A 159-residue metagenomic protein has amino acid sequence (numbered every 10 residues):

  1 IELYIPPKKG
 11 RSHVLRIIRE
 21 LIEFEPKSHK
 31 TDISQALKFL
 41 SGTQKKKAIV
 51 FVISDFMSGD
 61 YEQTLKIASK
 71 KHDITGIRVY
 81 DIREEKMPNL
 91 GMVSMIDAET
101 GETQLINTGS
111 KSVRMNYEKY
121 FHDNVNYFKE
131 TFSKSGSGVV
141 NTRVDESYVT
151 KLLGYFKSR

Functional and structural regions predicted by a protein language model:
I1, F56-S58, D145-Y148: Short, internal active-site loops enriched in acidic
I1-G10, I49-I53: Von Willebrand factor
Y4-E20, K111, E130-S135, S158: Short, electropositive alpha-helical surface patch
Y4-K9, T31, K119-Y120, G154: Active-site-proximal or metal-binding-adjacent scaffold patches in catalytic folds
R11-A48, S58-Y61, D81: Von Willebrand factor
E25, I53, N116-Y117: A generic structural signal for short
F39-K46, E62-R159: Von Willebrand factor type A / integrin I
I53-D60, I74: Active-site glycine- and acidic-residue-rich loops that bind and position anionic ligands or nucleotide-like cofactors
